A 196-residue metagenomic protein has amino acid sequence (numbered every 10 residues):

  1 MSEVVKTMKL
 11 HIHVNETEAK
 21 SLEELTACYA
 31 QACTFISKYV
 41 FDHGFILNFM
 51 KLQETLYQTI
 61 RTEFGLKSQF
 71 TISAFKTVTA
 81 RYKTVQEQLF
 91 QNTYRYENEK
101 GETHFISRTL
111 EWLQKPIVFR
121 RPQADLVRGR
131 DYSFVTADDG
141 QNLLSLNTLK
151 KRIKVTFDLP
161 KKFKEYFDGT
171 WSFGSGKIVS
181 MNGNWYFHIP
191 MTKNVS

Functional and structural regions predicted by a protein language model:
M1-S196: Nucleic-acid substrate recognition interfaces
